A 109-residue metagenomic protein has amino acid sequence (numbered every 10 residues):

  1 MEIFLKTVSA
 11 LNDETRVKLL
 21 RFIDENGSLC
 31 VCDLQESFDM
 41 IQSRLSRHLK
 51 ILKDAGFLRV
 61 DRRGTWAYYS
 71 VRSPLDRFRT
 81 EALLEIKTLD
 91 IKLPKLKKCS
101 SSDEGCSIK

Functional and structural regions predicted by a protein language model:
M1-I3, E25, S73-K109: Amphipathic alpha-helical dimerization/coiled-coil segments that flank or bridge DNA-binding/regulatory modules
E2-I41, R63, A67-L75: N-terminal helix-turn-helix DNA-binding core of bacterial DNA-binding proteins
L49-K50: Short, hydrophobic-biased segments on the C-terminal half of alpha helices that form "recognition helices"
G56: Glycine-centered, phosphate/nucleic-acid-interacting loop/turn motifs that mediate DNA/RNA or nucleotide
V60: Short beta-strand "wing" residues that participate in macromolecule-binding interfaces
